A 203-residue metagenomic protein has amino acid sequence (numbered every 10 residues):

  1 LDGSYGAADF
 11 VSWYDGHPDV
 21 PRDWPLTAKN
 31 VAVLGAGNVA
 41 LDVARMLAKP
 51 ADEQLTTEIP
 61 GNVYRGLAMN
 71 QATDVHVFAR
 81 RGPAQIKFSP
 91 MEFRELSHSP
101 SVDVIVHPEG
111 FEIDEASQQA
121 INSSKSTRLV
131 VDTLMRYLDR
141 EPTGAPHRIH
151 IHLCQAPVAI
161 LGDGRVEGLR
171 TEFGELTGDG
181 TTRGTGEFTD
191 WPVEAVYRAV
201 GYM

Functional and structural regions predicted by a protein language model:
L1, A8, A36-N38, Q155-A156 (+2 more regions): Glycine-/small-residue-rich beta->alpha transition segments that form the dinucleotide
L1-Q71: Glycine-rich dinucleotide-binding loop and its adjacent helix/turn
N30, I151, E194-A195: Short SAM/SAH-binding signature in class I
L41, R45-W191: Dinucleotide-binding/catalytic capping subdomain of oxidoreductase cores
